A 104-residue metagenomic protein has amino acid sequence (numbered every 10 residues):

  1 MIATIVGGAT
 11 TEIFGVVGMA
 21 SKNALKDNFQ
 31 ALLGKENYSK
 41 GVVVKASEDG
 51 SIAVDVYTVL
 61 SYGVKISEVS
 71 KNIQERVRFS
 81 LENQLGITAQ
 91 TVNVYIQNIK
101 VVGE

Functional and structural regions predicted by a protein language model:
M1-V64, K71, I87-E104: Contiguous, often N-terminal, cationic amphipathic patches that form binding interfaces
I66-F79, N83-L85: Charged, amphipathic alpha-helical segments and their flanking helix caps
